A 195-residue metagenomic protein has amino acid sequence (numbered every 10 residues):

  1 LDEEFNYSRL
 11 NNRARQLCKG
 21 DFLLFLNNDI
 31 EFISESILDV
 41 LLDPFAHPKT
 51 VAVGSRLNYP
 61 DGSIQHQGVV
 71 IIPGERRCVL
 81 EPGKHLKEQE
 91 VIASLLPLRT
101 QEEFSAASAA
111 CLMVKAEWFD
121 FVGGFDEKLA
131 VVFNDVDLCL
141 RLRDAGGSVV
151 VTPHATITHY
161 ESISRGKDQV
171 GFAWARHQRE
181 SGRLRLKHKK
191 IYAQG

Functional and structural regions predicted by a protein language model:
L1-Y7, E31, E127: Short, acidic/glycine-rich phosphate-metal binding loop used to engage nucleotide
D2-C18: Glycine-rich, basic loop-to-helix element that forms the pyrophosphate-binding segment of sugar-nucleotide handling
N6-R9, E75-E117, F121: A recurrent flexible, glycine/aromatic-enriched loop bordering the glycosyltransferase active site that acts as
A14, N27-D29, V53, K115 (+3 more regions): Generic structural signal for small/hydrophobic residues in well-ordered secondary structure, especially within
L23: Short aromatic/hydrophobic "clamp" motif used to bind/position activated sugar donors
I30-R77: Conserved donor NDP-sugar-binding/catalytic core segment of glycosyltransferases
I37-L41, P97-G123, K128-T158: A short, conserved alpha-helix in the catalytic core of glycosyltransferases
N58-D61, L140-G195: Active-site-adjacent helix/loop segment of glycosyltransferases that harbors family-specific signature motifs
